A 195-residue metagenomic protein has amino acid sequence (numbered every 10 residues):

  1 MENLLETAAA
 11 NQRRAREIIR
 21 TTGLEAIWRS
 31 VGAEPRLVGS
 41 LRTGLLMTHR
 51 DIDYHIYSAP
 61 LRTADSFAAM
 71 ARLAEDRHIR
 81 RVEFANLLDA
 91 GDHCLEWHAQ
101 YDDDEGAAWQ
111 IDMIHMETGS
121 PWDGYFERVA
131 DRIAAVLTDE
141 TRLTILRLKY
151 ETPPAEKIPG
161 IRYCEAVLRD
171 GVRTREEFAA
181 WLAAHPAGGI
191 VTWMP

Functional and structural regions predicted by a protein language model:
M1-V38: Helical scaffold of the NTase/Pol beta-like nucleotidyltransferase catalytic core
L24-F67: Active-site nucleotide-donor binding segment shared across nucleotidyl transfer reactions
W28, P35-L37, L73, A99 (+1 more regions): Generic structural hydrophobic/aromatic packing signal, biased to beta-strands
P60-A64, G106-A107, T118-P121: Short, charged/polar surface micro-motifs in flexible loops or helix N-caps
S66-E75: Short amphipathic alpha-helices in soluble, non-transmembrane regions that often serve as interface/regulatory elements
R77-E117: Conserved catalytic core of two-metal-ion nucleotidyltransferases
Q110-P195: Catalytic cores of NTP-dependent nucleotidyl/adenyl transfer enzymes across multiple folds
